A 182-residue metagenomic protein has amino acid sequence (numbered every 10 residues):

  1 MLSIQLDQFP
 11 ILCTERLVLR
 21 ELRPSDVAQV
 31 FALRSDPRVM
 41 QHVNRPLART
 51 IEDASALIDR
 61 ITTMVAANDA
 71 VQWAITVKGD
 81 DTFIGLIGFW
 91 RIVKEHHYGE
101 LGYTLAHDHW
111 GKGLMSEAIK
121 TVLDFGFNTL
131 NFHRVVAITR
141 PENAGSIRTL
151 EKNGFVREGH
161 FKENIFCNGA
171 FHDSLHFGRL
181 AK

Functional and structural regions predicted by a protein language model:
M1-Q41, Q72-K182: Acyl-donor (CoA/ACP) binding surface of acyl/acetyltransferases
R38-R60, V71: Conserved GNAT-fold acetyl-CoA-binding loop/helix
R49-D53, I61-T63, T76-V77, T104-A106: Juxtamembrane/interface motifs at transmembrane-helix termini
I61, V65, G126-T129: Hydrophobic recognition helices of helix-based DNA-binding modules
M64-D69, F155: Short loop/turn motifs at secondary-structure junctions and domain boundaries
